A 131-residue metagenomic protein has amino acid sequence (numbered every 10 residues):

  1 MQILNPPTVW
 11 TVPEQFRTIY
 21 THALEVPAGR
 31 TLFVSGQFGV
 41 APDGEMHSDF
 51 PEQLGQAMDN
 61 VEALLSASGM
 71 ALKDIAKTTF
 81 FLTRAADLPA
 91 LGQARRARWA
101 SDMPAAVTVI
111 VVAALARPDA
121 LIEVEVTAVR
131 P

Functional and structural regions predicted by a protein language model:
M1-D59, A63-A76, L82-P131: N-terminal presequence-like segments and the immediate start of the first folded domain
